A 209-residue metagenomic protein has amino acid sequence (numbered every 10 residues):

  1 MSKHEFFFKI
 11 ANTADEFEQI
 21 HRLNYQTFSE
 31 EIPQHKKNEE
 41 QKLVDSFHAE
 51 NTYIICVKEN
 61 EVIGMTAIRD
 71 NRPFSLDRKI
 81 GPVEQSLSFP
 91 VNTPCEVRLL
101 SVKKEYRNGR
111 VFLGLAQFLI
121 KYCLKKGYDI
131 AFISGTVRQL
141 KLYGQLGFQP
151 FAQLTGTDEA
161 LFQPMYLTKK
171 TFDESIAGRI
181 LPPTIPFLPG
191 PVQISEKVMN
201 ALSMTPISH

Functional and structural regions predicted by a protein language model:
M1-S46, Y53-K58, V62-I63: Short amphipathic alpha-helix that is part of the acyltransferase structural core
F6-F7, L181-I185: Extreme N-terminal starter segment of soluble prokaryotic enzymes
K36-L43, F47-E50, S75-S86: Short acidic (Asp/Glu) patches
I54, T66, L100: Conserved GNAT-family N-acetyltransferase fold
E59-L87: Short, His- and charge-rich active-site/binding loops that engage polyanionic ligands
K79-F162, L167: Acyl-donor binding region in acyl/amide transferases
L161-I180: Charge-rich, low-complexity intrinsically disordered segments
P183-H209: A glycine-/small-polar-enriched, mobile loop at the entrance of the PLP active site in fold-type I
